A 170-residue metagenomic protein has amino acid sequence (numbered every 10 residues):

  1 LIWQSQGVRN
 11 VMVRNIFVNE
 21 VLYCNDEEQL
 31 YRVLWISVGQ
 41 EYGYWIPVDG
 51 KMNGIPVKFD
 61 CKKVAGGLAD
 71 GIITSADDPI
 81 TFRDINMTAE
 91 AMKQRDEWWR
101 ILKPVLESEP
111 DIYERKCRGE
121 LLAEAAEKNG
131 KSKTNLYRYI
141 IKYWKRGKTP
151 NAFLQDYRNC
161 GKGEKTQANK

Functional and structural regions predicted by a protein language model:
L1-K170: Secondary-structure boundary/capping micro-motif
